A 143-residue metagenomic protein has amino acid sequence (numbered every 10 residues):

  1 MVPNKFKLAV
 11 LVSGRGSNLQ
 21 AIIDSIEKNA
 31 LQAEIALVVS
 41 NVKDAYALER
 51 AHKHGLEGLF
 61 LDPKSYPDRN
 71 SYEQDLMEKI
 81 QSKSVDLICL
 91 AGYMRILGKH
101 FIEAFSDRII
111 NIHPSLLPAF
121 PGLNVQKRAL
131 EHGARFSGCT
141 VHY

Functional and structural regions predicted by a protein language model:
M1-Y143: One-carbon transfer enzymes
